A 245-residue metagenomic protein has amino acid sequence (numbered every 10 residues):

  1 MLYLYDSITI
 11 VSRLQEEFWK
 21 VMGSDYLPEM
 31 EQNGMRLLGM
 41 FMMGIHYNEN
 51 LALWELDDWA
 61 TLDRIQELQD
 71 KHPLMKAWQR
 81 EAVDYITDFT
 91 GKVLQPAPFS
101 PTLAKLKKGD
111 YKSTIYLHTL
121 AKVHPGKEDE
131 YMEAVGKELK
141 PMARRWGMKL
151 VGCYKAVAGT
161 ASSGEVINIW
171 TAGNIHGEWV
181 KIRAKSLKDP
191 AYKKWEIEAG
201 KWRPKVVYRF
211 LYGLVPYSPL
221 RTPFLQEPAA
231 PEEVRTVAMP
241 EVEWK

Functional and structural regions predicted by a protein language model:
M1-Y5: Extreme N-terminal starter segment of soluble prokaryotic enzymes
D6, N48, I86, L117 (+6 more regions): Compositionally biased, intrinsically disordered low-complexity regions enriched in proline and serine
S7-S12, P98-G177, S218-R221, A229-K245: Surface-exposed interaction/gating patches
E17-M42, H46, E55-L94, K137-V151 (+2 more regions): An amphipathic, aromatic/His-enriched active-site/gating alpha helix that lines ligand/cofactor pockets
Y47-E49, T160-A161: Short secondary-structure boundary/hinge segments and terminal tails
L51-E55, V166: Charged, often glycine-rich, active-site loop that binds/positions anionic groups
